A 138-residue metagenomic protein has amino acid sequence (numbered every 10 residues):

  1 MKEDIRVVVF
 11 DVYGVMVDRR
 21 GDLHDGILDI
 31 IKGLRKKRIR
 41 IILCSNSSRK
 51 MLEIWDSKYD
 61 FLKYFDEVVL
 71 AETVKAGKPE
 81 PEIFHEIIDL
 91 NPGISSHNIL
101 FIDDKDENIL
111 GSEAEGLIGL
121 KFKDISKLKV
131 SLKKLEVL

Functional and structural regions predicted by a protein language model:
M1-F10, N98, L138: Non-catalytic pre-domain segments flanking phosphatase-related domains
D4, M16-I42, P81: Short, acidic loop-to-helix structural element flanking the phosphoryl-transfer center in phosphate-processing enzymes
V15, R49, E107: Conserved Rossmann-like nucleotide-cofactor binding loop
L28-I42, S47-T73: Substrate-recognition/cap helix-loop segment adjacent to the acidic, metal-dependent catalytic center of Asp-based
L52, I109-L110, K129: Short alpha-helix immediately C-terminal to the canonical SAM-binding loop
G77-D106: Conserved Lys-Pro-Asp/Glu-containing loop-to-beta segment of HAD-superfamily phosphomonoesterases, centered on
D104-L117: Acidic, divalent-metal-coordinating active-site segment for phosphoryl/phosphodiester hydrolysis, typified by short
